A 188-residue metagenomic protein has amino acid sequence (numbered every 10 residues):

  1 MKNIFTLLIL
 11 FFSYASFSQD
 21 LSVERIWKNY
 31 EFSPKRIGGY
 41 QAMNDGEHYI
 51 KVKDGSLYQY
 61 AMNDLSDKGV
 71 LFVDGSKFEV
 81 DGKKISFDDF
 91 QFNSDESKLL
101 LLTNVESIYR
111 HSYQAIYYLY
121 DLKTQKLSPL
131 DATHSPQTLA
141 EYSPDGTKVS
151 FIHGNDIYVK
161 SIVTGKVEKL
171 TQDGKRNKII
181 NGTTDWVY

Functional and structural regions predicted by a protein language model:
M1-S22: Bacterial Sec-dependent N-terminal signal peptides
S18-Y188: Beta-propeller folds
